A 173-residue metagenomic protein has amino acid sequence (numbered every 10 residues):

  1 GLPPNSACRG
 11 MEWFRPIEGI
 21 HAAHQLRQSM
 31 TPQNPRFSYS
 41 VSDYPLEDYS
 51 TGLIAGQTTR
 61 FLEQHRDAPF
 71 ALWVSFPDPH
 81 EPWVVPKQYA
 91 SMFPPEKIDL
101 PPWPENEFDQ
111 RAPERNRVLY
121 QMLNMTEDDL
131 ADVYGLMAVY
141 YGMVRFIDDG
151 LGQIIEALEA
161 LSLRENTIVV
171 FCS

Functional and structural regions predicted by a protein language model:
G1: Active-site segment of extracytoplasmic enzymes that catalyze sulfate/phosphate-ester chemistry
N5, E12-S173: Active-site-proximal cap/lid insertion segments
